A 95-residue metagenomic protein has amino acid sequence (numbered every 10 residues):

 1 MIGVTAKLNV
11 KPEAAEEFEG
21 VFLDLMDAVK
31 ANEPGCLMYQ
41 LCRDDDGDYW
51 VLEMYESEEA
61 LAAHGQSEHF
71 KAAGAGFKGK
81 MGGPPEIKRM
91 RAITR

Functional and structural regions predicted by a protein language model:
I2-N9, M38-G65: Short, well-ordered beta-strand segments in beta-rich or mixed alpha/beta enzyme and ligand-binding folds
G3, A15, A73-G76: Generic alpha-helical hydrophobic packing signal
V10-F18: Short, surface-exposed ligand-recognition loops at beta-strand->loop->(often short) alpha-helix junctions that present
E19-L23: Short amphipathic alpha-helical segment that frequently serves as the phosphate-/nucleotide-binding helix
D24-M38, M54-K88: An amphipathic, aromatic/His-enriched active-site/gating alpha helix that lines ligand/cofactor pockets
C42-D44, I87-M90: Short alpha-helical linear motifs
R91-R95: Short hydrophobic/aromatic patches at helix-to-coil boundaries
